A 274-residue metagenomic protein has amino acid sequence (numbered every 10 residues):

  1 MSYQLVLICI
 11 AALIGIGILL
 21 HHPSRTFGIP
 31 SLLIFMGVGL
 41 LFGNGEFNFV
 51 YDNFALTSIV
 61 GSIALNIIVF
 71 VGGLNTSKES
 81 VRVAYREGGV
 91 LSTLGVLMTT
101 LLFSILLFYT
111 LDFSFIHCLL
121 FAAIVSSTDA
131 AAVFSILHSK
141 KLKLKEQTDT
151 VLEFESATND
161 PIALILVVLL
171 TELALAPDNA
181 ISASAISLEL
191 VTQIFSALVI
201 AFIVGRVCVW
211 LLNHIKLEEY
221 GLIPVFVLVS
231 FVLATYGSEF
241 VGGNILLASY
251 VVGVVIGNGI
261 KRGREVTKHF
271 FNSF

Functional and structural regions predicted by a protein language model:
M1-A12, N53-F70, F115-D129, E189-I200 (+1 more regions): Structural signature of hydrophobic alpha-helical transmembrane segments
I8-I18, S77-F108, F115-I116, A183-I200: Entry/N-cap segments of selected transmembrane alpha helices and their immediately preceding amphipathic helices
H21-I29, L40-E87, N213-E219, F231-F274: Membrane-interface junctions of multi-pass transporters
I29, T76-R86, L111-F115, H138-D149 (+2 more regions): Juxtamembrane helix-boundary/capping and inter-helix hinge elements in multi-pass membrane proteins
L33-G45, V90-S104, S126, E155-L170 (+2 more regions): Small-residue-rich segments of transmembrane alpha-helices in multi-pass membrane proteins, especially helix faces
F47-A55, L111, L175-L190: Membrane-interface helix termini and inter-helical loops of multi-pass transporters
N48, V168-S182, A234-F240: Transmembrane helix-loop junctions at the membrane interface of multipass transporters and ion channels
L65-I67, G72-N75, M98-T99, I124-V167: Short helical (or helix-break) motifs at transmembrane helix termini and adjacent helical loops in multi-pass membrane
